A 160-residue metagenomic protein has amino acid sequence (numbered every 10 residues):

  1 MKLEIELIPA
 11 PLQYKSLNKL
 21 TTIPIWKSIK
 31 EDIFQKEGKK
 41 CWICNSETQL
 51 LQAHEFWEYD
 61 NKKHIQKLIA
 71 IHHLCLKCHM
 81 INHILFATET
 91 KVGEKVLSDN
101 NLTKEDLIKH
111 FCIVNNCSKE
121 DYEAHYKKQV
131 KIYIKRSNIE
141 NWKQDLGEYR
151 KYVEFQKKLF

Functional and structural regions predicted by a protein language model:
M1-I29, E47, S98-F160: A boundary/linker detector
L17, K30, K36-E37, Q52-H54 (+4 more regions): Residue-level signal for functionally critical sites in structured catalytic/ligand-binding pockets
I23-Q52, C75-K77: Short cysteine-rich loop/turn motifs with clustered Cys
W42-H73, N82-G93: Histidine-centered nuclease catalytic patch
Y59-K77, K95-C117: Short microdomains enriched in Cys/His and/or Lys/Arg
L74-K95, I113-K128: Long, charge-rich boundary regions
